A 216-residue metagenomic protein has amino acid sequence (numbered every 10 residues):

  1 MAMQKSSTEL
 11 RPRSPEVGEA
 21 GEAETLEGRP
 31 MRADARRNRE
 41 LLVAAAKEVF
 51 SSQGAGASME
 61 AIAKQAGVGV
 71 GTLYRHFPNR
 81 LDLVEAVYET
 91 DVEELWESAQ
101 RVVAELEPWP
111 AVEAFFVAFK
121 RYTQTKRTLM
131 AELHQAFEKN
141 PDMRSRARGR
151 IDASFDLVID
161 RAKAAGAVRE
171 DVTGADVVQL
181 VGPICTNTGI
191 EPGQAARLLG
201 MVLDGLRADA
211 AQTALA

Functional and structural regions predicted by a protein language model:
M1-G56, E60-Q65, D82: Basic, helix-initiating cap at the start of DNA-binding domains
M1-L26, R121, A153, L157-V168 (+2 more regions): C-terminal peripheral helix-coil segments that are non-catalytic and often amphipathic
G54-A55, R75, R169: Helix-turn-helix/winged-helix DNA-binding modules
S58, T128-H134, A167, D171-V172 (+1 more regions): Short, hydrophobic secondary-structure boundary micro-motifs
G67-F77: Short hydrophobic/aromatic patch on the recognition helix
N79-V84, L95: Short amphipathic alpha-helical segment with a characteristic S/N-K-E followed by hydrophobic residues
A86, E97-Q124, N140-M143: Hydrophobic alpha-helical connector segments
A114, K120-L157, G182-G189: Short secondary-structure transition hinges
